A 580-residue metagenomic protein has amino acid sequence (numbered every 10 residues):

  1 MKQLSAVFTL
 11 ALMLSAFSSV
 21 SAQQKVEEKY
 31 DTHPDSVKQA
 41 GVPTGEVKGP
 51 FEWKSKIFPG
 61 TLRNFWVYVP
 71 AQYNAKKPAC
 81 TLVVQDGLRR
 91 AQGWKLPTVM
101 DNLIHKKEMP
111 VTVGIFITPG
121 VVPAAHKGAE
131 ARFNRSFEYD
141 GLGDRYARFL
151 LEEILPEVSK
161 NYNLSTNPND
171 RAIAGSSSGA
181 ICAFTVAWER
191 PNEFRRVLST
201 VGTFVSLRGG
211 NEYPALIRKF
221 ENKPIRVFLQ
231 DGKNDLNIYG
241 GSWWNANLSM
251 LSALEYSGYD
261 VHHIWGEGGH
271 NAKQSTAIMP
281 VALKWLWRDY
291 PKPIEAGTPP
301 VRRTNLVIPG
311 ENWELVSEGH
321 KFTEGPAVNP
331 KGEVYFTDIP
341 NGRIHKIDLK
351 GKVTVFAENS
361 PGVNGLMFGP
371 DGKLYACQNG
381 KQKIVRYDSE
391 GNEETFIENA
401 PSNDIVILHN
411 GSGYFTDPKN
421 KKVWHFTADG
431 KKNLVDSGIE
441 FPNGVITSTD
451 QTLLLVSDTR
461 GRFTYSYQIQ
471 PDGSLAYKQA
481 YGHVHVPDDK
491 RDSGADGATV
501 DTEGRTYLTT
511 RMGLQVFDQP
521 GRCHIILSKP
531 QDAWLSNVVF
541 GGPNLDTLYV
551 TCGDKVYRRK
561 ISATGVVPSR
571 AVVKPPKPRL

Functional and structural regions predicted by a protein language model:
V7-A16: Bacterial N-terminal signal peptides
Q23-E295: Non-catalytic cap/lid and distal C-terminal segments of serine-dependent acyl enzymes
E295-N312, L475, P568-S569: Blade/loop signatures of beta-propeller domains
P299, N312-R343: Beta-strand-rich domains and repeat architectures in extracellular enzymes and scaffolds, especially beta-propellers
N312-E318, K352-A357, G391-I397, K431-S437 (+2 more regions): A short beta-strand motif characteristic of beta-propeller blades
E318-E333, N359-Q378, Q382-K383, F396-F415 (+5 more regions): Beta-rich, blade/repeat-based domains predominating in secreted/periplasmic proteins but also intracellular
I339, N379, P418, T459 (+5 more regions): Short loop/turn segments immediately following the C-termini of beta-strands
Y467-S474, I561-P568: Short loop/turn segments immediately following beta-strands, especially the blade-tip and inter-blade linker loops
